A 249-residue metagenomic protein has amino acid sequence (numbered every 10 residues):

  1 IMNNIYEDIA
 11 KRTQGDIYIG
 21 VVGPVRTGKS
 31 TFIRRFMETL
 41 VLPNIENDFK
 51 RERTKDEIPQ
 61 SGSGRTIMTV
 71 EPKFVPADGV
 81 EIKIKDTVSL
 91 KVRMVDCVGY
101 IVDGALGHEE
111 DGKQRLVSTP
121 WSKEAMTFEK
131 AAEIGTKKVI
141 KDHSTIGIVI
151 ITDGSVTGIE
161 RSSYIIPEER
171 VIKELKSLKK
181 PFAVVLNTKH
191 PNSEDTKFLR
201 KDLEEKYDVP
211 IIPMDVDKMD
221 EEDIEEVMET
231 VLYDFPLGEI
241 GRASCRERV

Functional and structural regions predicted by a protein language model:
I1-K123, K141: Conserved G1/Walker A P-loop phosphate-binding module
I19, R93-V95, T145-V149, A183-V185 (+1 more regions): Hydrophobic/aromatic beta-strand patches that form the interior of the parallel beta-sheet core in alpha/beta enzyme
L40, N44-E52, I101-A105, I140 (+8 more regions): Conserved NTP-handling cores and scaffolds of large molecular machines
V98-V102, D153-V156, K189-N192, D217-D220: Conserved nucleotide-binding/hydrolysis micro-motifs of P-loop NTPases
G104-G107, G158-S163, S193-K197: Conserved ATPase-coupling elements of RecA-like P-loop NTPase cores
A105-G158, E174: Inter-motif core of Ras-like GTPase G domains
S163-E169: Charged helix-capping and loop-helix junction motifs
R170-A183, T188-R246: Canonical P-loop GTPase G-domain recognition
